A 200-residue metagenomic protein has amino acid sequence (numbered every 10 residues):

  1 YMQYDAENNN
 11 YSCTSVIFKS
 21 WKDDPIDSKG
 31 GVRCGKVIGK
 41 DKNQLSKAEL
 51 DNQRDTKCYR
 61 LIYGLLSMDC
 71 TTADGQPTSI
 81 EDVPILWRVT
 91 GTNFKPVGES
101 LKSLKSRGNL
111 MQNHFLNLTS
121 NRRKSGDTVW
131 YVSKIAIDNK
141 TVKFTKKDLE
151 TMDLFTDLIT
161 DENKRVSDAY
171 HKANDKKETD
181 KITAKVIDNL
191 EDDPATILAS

Functional and structural regions predicted by a protein language model:
Y1-S79, S125, K176, K181-T183 (+1 more regions): OB-fold ssDNA-binding interfaces and closely related basic DNA-contact patches used across DNA replication/repair
Q3, N10, I17-S20, N93 (+3 more regions): Intrinsic disorder/low-structure terminal segments
N8-N10, N43, N52, N93 (+8 more regions): Detector for Asparagine
Y11, G39, V83, G91-G98 (+5 more regions): Low-complexity, intrinsically disordered regions enriched in charged/polar residues
K57-T141: Extended serine/threonine-enriched, polar tracts that run as long, contiguous segments within proteins
K146-S200: Glycine- and charge-rich intrinsically disordered segments
